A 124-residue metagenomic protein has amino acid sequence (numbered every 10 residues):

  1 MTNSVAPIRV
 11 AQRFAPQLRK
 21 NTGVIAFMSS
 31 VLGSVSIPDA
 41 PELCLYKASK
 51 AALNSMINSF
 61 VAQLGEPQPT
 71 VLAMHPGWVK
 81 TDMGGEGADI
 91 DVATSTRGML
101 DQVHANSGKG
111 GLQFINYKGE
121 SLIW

Functional and structural regions predicted by a protein language model:
M1-R9, A15-G65: Catalytic loop of short-chain dehydrogenase/reductase
T2, T70, T81: Ser/Thr-centric signal marking residues that sit in or immediately flank functional binding/regulatory motifs
F14-L18, V24-M28, T70-L72, M99 (+1 more regions): Conserved short hydrophobic patches within well-ordered secondary structure
S34, K80, S121-I123: Flexible, glycine-rich phosphate/dinucleotide-binding loops and adjacent beta-alpha linkers at cofactor/substrate
P41-C44, M83, G87: Conserved short-loop catalytic and cofactor-binding motifs
E66, A73-M74, G85-W124: C-terminal helical subdomain
P76-D82: Short, flexible catalytic-loop segment of classical short-chain dehydrogenase/reductase
